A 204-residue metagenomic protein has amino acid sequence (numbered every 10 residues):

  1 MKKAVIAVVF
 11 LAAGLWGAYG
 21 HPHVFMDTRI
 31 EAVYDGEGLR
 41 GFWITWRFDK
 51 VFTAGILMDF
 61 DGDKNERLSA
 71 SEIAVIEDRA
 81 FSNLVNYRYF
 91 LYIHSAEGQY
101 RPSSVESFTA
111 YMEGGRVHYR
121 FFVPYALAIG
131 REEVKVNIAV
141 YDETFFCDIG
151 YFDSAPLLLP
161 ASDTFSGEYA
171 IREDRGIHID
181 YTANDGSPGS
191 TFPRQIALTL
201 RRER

Functional and structural regions predicted by a protein language model:
A4-A13: Sec-dependent N-terminal signal peptides
L15-G20: Sec/Tat signal peptide C-region and signal peptidase I cleavage site
P22-R47: Early extracytoplasmic/domain-onset interaction patches
R29-D35, G62, E66-R67, S190-R202: Intrinsically disordered, low-complexity terminal tails/loops enriched in metal-binding residues
G38, V85, A128-E132: A short beta-turn/strand-edge loop motif at beta-sheet boundaries
G41, A54-M58, R131-N137: Short, hydrophobic/aromatic beta-strand segments
V51-L127: Structured domain cores in non-transmembrane regions
A96-R204: Mature, soluble, non-transmembrane domains
